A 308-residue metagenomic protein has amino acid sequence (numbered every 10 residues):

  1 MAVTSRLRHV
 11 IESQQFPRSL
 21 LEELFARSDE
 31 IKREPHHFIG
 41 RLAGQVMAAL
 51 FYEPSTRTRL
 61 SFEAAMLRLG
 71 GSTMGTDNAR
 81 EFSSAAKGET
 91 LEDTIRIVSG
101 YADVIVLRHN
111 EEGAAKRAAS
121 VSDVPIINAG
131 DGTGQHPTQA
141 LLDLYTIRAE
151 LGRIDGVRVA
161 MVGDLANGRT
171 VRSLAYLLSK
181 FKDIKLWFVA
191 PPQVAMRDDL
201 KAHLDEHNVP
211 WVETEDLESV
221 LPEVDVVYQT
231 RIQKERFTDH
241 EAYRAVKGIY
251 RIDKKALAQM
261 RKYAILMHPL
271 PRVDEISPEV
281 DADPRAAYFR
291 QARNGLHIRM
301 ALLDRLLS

Functional and structural regions predicted by a protein language model:
M1-L60, A64: Positively charged, low-complexity intrinsically disordered leader regions
A2, A282-S308: C-terminal helix-to-coil terminal segments
G40-R148, D274-I276: Phosphate/diphosphate ligand-binding glycine-rich loop within oxidoreductases
L42-M47, D155-V157, D183, Y263: Phosphate-coordination loops involved in phosphoryl transfer and adenosine-cofactor binding
Y52-A65, A149-Q229: Glycine-rich phosphate/diphosphate-binding loop of Rossmann-like nucleotide-binding domains
V124, K182-I184, Q259-I265: A short helix->loop->beta-strand "cap" motif at the edges of active sites that frequently abuts
L204-V280, R285: Rossmann-like adenosine-cofactor binding region
